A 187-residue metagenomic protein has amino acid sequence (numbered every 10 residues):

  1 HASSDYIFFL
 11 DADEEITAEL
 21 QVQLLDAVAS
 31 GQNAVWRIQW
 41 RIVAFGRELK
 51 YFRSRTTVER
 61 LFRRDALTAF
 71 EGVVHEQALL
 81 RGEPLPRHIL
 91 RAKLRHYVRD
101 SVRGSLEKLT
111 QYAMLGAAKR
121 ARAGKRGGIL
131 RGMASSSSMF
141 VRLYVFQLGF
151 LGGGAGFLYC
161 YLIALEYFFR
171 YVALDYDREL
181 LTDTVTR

Functional and structural regions predicted by a protein language model:
H1-A2: Glycine-rich, basic loop-to-helix element that forms the pyrophosphate-binding segment of sugar-nucleotide handling
Y6, T17-L181: Catalytic-site signature of metal-activated, phosphate-bearing donor transferases, centered on the GT-A/GT-A-like
E14: Aromatic, loop-rich ligand-recognition surfaces of beta-strand-rich domains
T182-R187: Alpha-helical transmembrane segments and their immediate juxtamembrane flanks in integral membrane proteins
